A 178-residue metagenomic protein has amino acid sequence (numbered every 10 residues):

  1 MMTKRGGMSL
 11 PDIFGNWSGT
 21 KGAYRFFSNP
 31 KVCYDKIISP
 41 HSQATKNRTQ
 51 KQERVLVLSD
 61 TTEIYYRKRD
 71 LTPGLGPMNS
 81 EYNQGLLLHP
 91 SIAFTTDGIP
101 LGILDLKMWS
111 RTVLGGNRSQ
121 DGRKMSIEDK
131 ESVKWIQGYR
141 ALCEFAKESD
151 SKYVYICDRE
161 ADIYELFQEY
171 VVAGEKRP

Functional and structural regions predicted by a protein language model:
M1-P178: Conserved, well-structured functional cores that handle cations and Mg-NTP chemistry
